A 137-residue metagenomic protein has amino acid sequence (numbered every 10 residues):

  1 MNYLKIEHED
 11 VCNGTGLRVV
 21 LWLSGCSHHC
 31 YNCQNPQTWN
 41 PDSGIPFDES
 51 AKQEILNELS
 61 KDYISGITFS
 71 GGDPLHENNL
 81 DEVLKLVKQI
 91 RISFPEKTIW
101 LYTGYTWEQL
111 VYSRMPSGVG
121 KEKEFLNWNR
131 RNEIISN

Functional and structural regions predicted by a protein language model:
M1-W22, Y31, N35-D42: N-terminal [4Fe-4S]-dependent radical SAM core
L17, N35-L101, Y105-K121: Conserved Radical SAM active-site core
W22, N32-C33, Y102, T106 (+1 more regions): Broad hydrophobic/π-residue packing in well-ordered secondary structure
H28: Glycine-centered loop/turn positions within well-structured domains that cap or flank conserved ligand/cofactor-binding
K123-N137: Classical nucleotidyltransferase
